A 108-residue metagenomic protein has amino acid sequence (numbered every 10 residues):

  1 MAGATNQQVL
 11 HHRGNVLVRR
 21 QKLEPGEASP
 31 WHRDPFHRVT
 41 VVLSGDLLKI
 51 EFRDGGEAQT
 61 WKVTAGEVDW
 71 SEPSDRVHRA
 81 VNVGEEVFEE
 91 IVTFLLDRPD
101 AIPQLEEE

Functional and structural regions predicted by a protein language model:
G3-P30, H37-T40, E90-T93: A short glycine-rich, His/Asp/Glu-containing loop-to-beta-strand
A28, L47, E67-V68: Residue-level marker of beta-strand positions
S29-W31, K49-I50, V77-G84: Short beta-strand His + acidic residue motifs that chelate non-heme Fe in jelly-roll/DSBH and cupin folds
P35-D54: Glycine- and acidic-residue-biased ligand/ion/polar-headgroup-sensing regions
G55-S74: Short acidic-glycine-tyrosine-enriched beta hairpin
P73-P99: Ligand-binding loop in jelly-roll beta-barrel domains
P99-E108: Extracytoplasmic/periplasmic copper-protein system
